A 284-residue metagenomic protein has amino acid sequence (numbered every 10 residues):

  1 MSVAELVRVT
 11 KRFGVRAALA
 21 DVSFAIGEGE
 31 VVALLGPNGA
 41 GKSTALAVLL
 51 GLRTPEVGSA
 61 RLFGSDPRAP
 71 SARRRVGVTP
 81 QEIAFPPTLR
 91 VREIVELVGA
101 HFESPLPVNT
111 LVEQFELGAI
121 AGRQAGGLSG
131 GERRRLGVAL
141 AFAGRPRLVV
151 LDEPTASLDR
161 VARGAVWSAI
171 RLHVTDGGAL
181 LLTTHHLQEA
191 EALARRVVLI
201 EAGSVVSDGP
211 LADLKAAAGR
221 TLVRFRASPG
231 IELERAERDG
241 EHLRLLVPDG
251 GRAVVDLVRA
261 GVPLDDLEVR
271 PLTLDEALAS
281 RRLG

Functional and structural regions predicted by a protein language model:
L50: Helix-to-loop junction immediately C-terminal to a conserved catalytic motif
V57-A72: Conserved ABC transporter NBD signature motif
E96, A100, P105-I120: Conserved ABC ATPase "signature" region
V149-E153: Catalytic Walker B motif of ABC-type/P-loop ATPase nucleotide-binding domains
V166-P248: ABC transporter nucleotide-binding domain
G219-G284: Short, charged/small-residue-rich alpha-helical element at the C-terminal edge of ABC transporter nucleotide-binding
